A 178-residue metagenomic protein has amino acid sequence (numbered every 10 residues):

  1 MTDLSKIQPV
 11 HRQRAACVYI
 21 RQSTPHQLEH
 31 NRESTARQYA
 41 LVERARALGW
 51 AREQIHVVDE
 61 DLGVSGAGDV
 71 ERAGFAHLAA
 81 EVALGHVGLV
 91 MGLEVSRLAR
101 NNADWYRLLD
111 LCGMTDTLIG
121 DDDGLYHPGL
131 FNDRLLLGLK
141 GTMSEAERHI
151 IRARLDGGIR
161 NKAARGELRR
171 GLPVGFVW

Functional and structural regions predicted by a protein language model:
M1-A163: Short, structured surface patches at the beginning of a domain
E167-G171, G175: N-terminal cationic and glycine-rich segments that engage phosphates or anionic surfaces
